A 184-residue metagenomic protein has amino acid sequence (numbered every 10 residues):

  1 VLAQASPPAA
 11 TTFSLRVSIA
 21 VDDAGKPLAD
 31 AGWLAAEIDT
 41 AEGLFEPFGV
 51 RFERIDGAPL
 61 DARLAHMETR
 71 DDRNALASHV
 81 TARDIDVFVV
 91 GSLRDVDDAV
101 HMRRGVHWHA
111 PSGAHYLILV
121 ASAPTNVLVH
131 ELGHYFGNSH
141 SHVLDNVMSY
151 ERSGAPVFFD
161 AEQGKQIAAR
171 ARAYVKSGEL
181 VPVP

Functional and structural regions predicted by a protein language model:
V1-I85, V89-R94, V175-S177, V183: Propeptide-to-catalytic entry region of secreted or membrane-anchored zinc metalloproteases
P7, L76-L144, G154-P156: Active-site-proximal segment of zinc-dependent metalloprotease catalytic domains
P27-A35, A99-H109, V157-A169: Short, polar loop/linker segments at the starts of domains and inter-domain junctions
W33-T40, D72, P124-L128, L132 (+1 more regions): Stable alpha-helical elements in mature extracytoplasmic
A41-G49, F136-H140, R152: Sec/Tat-exported extracytoplasmic proteins
A62-E68, V129-E131, F158: Short, solvent-exposed polar/charged micro-motifs at secondary-structure junctions
S149, S153-P184: Replace "(M1/M4/M9/M12/WLM)" with "(e.g., M1/M4/M8/M9/M12/M26/WLM)" and add "not limited to" to clarify scope
